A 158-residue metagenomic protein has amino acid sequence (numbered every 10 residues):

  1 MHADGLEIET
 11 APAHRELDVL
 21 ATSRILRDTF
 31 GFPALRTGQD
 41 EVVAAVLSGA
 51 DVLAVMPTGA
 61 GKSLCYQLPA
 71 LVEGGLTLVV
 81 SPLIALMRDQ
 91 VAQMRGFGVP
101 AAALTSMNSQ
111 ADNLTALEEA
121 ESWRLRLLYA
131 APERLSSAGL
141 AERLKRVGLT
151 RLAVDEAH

Functional and structural regions predicted by a protein language model:
M1-P12, L128: Intrinsically disordered, low-complexity N-terminal extensions of nucleic-acid-metabolism proteins
E9-P57: Conserved pre-motif I regulatory segment
S23, T77-V79, I84-S137: Conserved nucleic-acid-binding Ia/Ib motif block in the N-terminal RecA-like helicase ATPase lobe
V43, Q67, L114-E118, A141: Short hydrophobic/charged patches on amphipathic alpha-helices used for structural packing and interfaces
G49-L68, L78-S81: Walker A/P-loop
L53, R126-L127, R151: Short, Asp-centered acidic motifs that coordinate Mg2+ and/or phosphate in catalytic or ligand-binding sites
V55, L78, A102, L152-A153: Conserved hydrophobic packing residues within short motifs/helices of P-loop NTPase cores of ABC-family ATPases
E133-H158: SF2 helicase catalytic motif II
